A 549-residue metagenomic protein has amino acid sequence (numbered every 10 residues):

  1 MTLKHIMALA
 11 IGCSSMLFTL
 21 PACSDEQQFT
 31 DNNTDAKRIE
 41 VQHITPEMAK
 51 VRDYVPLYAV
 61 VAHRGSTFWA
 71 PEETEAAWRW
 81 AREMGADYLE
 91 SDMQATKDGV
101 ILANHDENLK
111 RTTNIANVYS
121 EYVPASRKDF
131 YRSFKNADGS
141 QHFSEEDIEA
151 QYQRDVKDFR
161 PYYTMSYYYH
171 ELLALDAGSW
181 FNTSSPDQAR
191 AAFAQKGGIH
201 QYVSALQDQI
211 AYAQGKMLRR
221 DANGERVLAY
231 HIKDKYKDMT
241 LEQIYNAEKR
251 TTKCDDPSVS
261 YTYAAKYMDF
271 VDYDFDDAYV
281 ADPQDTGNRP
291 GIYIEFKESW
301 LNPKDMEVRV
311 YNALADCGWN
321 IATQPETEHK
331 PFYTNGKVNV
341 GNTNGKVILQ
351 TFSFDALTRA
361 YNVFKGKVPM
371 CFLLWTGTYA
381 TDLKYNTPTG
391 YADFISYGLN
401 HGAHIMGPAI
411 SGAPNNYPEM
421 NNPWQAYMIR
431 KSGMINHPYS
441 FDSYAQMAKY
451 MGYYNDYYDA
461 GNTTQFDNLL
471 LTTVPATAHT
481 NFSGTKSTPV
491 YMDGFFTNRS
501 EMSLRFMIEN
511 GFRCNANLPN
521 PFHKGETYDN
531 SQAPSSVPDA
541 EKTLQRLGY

Functional and structural regions predicted by a protein language model:
M1-A10: Bacterial N-terminal signal peptides that target proteins for export
C13-S14: Repetitive helical segments and hydrophobic/amphipathic motifs
F18-A22: C-terminal motif of bacterial Sec signal peptides marking the signal peptidase cleavage site
C23-Y549: Phosphate-group recognition and catalysis centered on beta-loop-alpha active-site segments
